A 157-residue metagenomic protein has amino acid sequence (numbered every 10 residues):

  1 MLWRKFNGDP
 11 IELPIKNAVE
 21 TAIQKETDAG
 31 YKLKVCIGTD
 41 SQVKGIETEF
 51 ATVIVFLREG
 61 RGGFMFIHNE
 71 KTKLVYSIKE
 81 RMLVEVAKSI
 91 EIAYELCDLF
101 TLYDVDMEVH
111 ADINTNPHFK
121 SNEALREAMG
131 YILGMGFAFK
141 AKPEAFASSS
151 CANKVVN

Functional and structural regions predicted by a protein language model:
M1-N7, H118, L133-G134, N157: N-terminal targeting/trafficking signals and adjacent low-complexity tails
M1-V35: Basic, amphipathic N-terminal segments that precede the first structured/catalytic domain
I37-G38, Q42-M65: Acidic, metal-ligating active-site segments
I46-F50, P117-A124, C151-A152: A short acidic (Asp/Glu
E49, F139-K140, E144-N157: C-terminal edge-of-domain segments
T72-T101: Acidic helix/loop or adjacent segment enriched in Glu/Asp that either coordinates divalent metal
D104-T115: Short glycine-rich, basic-tinged beta-strand/loop micro-motifs
N114-A145: Short, low-complexity, polybasic intrinsically disordered segments
